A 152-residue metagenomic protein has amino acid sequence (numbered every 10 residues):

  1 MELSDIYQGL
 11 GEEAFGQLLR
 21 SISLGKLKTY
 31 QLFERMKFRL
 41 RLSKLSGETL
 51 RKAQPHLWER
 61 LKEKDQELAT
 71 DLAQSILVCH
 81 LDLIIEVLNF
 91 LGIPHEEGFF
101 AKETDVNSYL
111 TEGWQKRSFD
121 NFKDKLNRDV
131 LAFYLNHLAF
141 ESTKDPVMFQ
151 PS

Functional and structural regions predicted by a protein language model:
M1, Q150-S152: Short intrinsically disordered terminal tails
D5-S23: Leu/Val/Ala/Ile-rich N-terminal alpha-helices, chiefly Sec-type signal peptides and the beginnings
R20-F149: Acidic, low-complexity, intrinsically disordered interaction modules
